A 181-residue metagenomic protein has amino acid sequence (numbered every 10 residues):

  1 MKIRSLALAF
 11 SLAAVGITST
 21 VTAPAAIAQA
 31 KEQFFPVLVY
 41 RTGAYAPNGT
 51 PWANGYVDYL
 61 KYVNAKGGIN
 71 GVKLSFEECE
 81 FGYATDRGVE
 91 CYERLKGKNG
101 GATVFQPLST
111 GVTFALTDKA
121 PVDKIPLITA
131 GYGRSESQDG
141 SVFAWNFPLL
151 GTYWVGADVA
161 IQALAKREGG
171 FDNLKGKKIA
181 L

Functional and structural regions predicted by a protein language model:
A14-A25: C-terminal segment of classical bacterial N-terminal signal peptides
E32-V57, C79-D86, L108-S109: Extracytoplasmic "Venus flytrap"
N48-A65, G156-Q162: Short, solvent-exposed amphipathic alpha-helices that sit in or adjacent to ligand/effector-binding or catalytic
N54-F76, G169-D172: Signal peptide-proximal N-terminal region of secreted/periplasmic/extracellular or secretory-lumen proteins
I69-G82, V142-W145, L181: Short beta-strand elements in bilobed, periplasmic/extracellular small-molecule ligand-binding domains
E77-E78, G82-A102, A165-G170: Short, well-structured alpha-helical segments in soluble
G100-L181: Extracytoplasmic ligand/sensor domains, especially the bilobed periplasmic-binding protein
